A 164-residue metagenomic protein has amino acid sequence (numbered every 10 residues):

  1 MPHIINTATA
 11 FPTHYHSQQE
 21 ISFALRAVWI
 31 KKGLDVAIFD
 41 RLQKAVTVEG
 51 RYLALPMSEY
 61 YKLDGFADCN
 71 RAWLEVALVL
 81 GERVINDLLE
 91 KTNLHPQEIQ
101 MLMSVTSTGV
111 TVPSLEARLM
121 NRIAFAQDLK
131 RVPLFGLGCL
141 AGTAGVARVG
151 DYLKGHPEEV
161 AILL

Functional and structural regions predicted by a protein language model:
P2-Q100: Conserved active-site "lid/cap" helical segment
I4, G81, L134, A161-L164: Generic structural hydrophobic/aromatic packing signal, biased to beta-strands
S22, F39, Y60, M120 (+2 more regions): Residue-level signal for alpha-helical context at structural boundaries
E49, L53, T106-E159: Conserved catalytic cysteine-centered active-site region of acyl-thioester-dependent Claisen-condensing enzymes
D68, A72-E75, V79, N86-K91 (+4 more regions): Non-catalytic structural scaffold of enzyme domains
